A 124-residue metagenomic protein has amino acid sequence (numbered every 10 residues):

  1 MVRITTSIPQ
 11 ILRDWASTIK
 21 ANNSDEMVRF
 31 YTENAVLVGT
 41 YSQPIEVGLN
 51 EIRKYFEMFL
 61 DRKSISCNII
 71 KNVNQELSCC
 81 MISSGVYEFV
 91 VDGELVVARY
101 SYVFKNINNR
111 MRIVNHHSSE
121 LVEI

Functional and structural regions predicted by a protein language model:
M1-E26, V36-I124: A beta-strand edge to alpha-helix "cap/lid" segment located at domain peripheries
Y31: Aromatic/pi-system hotspot detector in well-structured domains
